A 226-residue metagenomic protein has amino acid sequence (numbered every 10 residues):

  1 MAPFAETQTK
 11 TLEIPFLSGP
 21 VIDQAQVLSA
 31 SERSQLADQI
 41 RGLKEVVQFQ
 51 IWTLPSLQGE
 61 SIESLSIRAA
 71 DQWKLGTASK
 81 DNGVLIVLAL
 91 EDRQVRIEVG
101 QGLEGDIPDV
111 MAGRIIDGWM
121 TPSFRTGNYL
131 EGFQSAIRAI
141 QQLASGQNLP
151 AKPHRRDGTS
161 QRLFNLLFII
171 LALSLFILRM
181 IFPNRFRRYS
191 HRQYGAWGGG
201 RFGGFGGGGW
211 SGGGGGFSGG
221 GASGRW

Functional and structural regions predicted by a protein language model:
F4-F164: Folded, non-transmembrane soluble domains that reside on the lumenal/extracytoplasmic side of membranes
F4-K10, I14, T126, L130-W226: Low-complexity, glycine/proline/serine-enriched intrinsically disordered segments
